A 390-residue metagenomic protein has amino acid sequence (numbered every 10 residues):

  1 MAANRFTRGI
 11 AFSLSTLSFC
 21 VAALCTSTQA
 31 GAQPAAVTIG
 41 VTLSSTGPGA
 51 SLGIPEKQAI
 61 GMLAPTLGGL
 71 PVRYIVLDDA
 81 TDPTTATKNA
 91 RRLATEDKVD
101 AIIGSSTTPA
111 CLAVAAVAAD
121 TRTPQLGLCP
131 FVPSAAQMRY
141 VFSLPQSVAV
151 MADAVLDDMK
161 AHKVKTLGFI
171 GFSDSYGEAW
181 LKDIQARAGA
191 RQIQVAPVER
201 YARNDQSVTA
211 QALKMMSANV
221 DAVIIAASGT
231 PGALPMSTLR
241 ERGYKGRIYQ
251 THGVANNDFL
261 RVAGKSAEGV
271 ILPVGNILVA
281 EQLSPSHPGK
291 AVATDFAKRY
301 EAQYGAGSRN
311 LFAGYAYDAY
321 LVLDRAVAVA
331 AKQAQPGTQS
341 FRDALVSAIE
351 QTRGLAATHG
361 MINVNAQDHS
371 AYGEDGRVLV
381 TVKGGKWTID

Functional and structural regions predicted by a protein language model:
A2-G9, V21, G31-D390: Extracytosolic ligand-binding ectodomains
A11-T26: Bacterial N-terminal signal peptides
